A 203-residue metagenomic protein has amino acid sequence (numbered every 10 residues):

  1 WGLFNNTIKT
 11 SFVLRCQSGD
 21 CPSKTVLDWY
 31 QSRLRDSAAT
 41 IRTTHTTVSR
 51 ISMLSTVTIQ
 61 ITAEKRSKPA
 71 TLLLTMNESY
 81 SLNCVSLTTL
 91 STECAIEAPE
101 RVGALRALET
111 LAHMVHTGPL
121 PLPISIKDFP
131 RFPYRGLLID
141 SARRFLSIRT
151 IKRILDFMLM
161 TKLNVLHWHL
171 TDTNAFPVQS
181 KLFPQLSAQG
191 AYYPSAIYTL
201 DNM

Functional and structural regions predicted by a protein language model:
W1-R135: Acidic, contiguous N-terminal accessory segments
R15-G19, D140-A142, Q189: Short strand-loop junctions, especially beta-strand C-caps/beta-turns that link beta-sheets to coils or alpha-helices
A104, I151, T199, M203: Aromatic/hydrophobic pocket-lining residues that form the small-molecule binding cavity in soluble enzyme cores
P123-L146, R153, L159-T161: An acidic-aromatic substrate-binding cleft motif
R135, L155, H167-H169, S187 (+1 more regions): Catalytic alpha/beta active-site cores
T150-T173: Catalytic domains of carbohydrate-active enzymes, especially glycoside hydrolases
T173-M203: Aromatic- and acidic-residue-enriched carbohydrate-binding clefts of CAZyme catalytic domains
